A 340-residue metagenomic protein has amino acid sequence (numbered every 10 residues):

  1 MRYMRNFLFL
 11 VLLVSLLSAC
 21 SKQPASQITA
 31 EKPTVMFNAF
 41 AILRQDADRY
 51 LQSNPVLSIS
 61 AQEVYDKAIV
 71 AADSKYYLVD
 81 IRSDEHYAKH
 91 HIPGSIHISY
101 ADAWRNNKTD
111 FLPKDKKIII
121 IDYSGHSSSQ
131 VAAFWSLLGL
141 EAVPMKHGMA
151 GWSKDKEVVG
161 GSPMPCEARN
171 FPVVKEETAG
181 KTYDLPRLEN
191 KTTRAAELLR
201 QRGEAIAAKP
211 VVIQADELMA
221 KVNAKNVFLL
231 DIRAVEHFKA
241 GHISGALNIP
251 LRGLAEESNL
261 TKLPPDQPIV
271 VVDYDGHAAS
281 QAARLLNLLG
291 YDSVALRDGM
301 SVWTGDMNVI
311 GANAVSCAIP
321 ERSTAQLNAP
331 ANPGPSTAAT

Functional and structural regions predicted by a protein language model:
M1-L8: Bacterial N-terminal signal peptides that target proteins for export
L8-L16: Bacterial N-terminal signal peptides
C20-I59, V70, A88-K117, H126-V212 (+3 more regions): Rhodanese-like catalytic fold shared by cysteine-dependent sulfurtransferases and DSP/PTP-type phosphatases
I28-F37, A72-Y87, N226-F238: Short, compositionally biased "basic patch" segments
V64, Y77-R82, S95-I98, L218 (+2 more regions): Short hydrophobic beta-strand that contains or immediately precedes a catalytic carboxylate
R82, S124, R233, D275 (+1 more regions): Residue-level signal for short, function-critical loop segments
I121-D122, V272: Short, surface-exposed ligand- or partner-binding patches at beta-edge/loop junctions that are enriched in aromatics
